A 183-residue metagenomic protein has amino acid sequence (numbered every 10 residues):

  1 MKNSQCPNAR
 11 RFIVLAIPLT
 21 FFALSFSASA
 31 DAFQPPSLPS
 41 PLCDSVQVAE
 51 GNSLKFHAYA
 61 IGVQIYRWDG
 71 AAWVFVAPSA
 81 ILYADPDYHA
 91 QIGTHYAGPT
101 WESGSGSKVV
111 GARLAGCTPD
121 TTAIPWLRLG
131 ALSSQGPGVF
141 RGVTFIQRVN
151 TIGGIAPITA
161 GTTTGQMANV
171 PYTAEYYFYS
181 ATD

Functional and structural regions predicted by a protein language model:
K2-L15: Bacterial N-terminal signal peptides that target proteins for export
L15-S25: Bacterial N-terminal signal peptides
F26-D31: Sec/Tat signal peptide C-region and signal peptidase I cleavage site
F33-Q64, A71-D183: Primary mode marks residue(s) on the alpha4-beta5-alpha5 output face of response regulator receiver
